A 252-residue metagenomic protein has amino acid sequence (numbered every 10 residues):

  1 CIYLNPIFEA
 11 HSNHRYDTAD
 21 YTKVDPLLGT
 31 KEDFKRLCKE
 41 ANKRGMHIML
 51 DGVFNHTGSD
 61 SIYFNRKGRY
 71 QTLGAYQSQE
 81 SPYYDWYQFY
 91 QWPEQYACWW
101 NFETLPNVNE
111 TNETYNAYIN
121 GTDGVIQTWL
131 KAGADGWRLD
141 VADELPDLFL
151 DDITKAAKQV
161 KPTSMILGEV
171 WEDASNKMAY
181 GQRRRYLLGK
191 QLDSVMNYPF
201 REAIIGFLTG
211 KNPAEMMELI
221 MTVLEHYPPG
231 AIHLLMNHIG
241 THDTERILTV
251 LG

Functional and structural regions predicted by a protein language model:
C1-I7: Conserved oxyanion/phosphate-binding beta-strand-loop segments in alpha/beta enzyme cores
Y3, M49, R138-D140: Conserved beta-strand positions in the central sheet of alpha/beta enzyme cores
I7-A132, I153, Q159, N176 (+1 more regions): Substrate-binding/active-site clefts of carbohydrate-active enzymes
F8, D25-L28, F54, D143-L145 (+3 more regions): Short, flexible loop/turn elements at secondary-structure junctions
A19, V250-L251: Active-site His/acidic residue clusters
R36, L251-G252: Short, intrinsically disordered, charge-balanced linker/junction segments flanking boundaries in proteins
C38, N42, H56, S61-N65 (+5 more regions): Active-site-proximal helices and loops of the catalytic beta/alpha 8
H226, T244-L248: Substrate-binding and catalytic surfaces of secreted/luminal carbohydrate-active proteins
